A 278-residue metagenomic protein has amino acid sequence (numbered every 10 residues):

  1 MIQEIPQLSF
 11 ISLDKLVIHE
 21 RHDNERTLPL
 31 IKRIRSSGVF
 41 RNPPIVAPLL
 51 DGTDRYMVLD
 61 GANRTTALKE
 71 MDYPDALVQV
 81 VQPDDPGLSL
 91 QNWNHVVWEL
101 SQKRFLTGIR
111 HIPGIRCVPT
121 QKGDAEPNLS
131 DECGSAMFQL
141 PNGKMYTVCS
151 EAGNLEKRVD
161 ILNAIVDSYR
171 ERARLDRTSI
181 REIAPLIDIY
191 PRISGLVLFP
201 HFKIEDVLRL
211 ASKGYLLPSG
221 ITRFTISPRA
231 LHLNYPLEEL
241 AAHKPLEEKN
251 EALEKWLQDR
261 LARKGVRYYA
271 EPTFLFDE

Functional and structural regions predicted by a protein language model:
M1-M57, N63, K69, Y73-D75 (+2 more regions): Short alpha-helix boundary/capping and kink motifs at helix termini
E4, K32-I34, R64-T66, E126 (+2 more regions): Short, flexible coil/linker segments at or flanking structured domains
H22-R26, Y56-L59, R116-C117, A173-T178: A short linear-motif detector with a strong N-terminal bias
D60-G61, P200: Helix N-cap/beta->alpha junction signal
N63-R64, K203: Alpha-helix capping/helix-boundary segments
D75, V80-E278: Solvent-exposed functional surfaces
